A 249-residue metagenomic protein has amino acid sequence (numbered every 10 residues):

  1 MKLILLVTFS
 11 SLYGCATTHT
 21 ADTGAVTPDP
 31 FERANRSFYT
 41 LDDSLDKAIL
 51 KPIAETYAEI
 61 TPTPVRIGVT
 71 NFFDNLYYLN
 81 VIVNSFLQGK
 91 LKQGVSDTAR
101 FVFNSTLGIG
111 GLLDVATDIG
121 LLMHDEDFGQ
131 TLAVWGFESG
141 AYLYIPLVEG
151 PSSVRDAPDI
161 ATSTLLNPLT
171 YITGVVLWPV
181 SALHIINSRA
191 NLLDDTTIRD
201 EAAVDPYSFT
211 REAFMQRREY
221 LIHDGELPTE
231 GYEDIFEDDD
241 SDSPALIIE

Functional and structural regions predicted by a protein language model:
K2-L12: Bacterial N-terminal signal peptides
L12-R33: Bacterial Sec signal peptide processing site at the extreme N-terminus
T17-T23, W135-E249: A structured, mid-to-C-terminal "fold-capping" secondary-structure block
P30-T63: Post-signal-peptide N-terminal segment of Sec-exported extracytoplasmic proteins
V69-F72: Beta-rich strand-turn-strand
N75-G150: Mid-length scaffold segments of soluble, non-membrane domains
